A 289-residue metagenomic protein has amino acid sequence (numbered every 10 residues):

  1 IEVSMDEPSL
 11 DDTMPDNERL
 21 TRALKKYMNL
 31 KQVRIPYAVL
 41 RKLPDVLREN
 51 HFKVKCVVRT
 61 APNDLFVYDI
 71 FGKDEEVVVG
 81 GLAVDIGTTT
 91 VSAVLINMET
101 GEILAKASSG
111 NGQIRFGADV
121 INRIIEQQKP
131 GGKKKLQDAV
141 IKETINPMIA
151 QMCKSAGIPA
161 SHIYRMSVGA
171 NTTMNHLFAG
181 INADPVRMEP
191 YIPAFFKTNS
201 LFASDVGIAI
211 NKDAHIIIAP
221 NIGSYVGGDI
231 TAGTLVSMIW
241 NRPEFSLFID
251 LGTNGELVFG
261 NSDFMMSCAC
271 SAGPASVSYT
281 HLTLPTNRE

Functional and structural regions predicted by a protein language model:
I1-A83, T88, T100, Q137 (+4 more regions): Nucleotide/phosphate-binding catalytic cleft detector across ATP-hydrolyzing and phosphate-transferring enzymes
D85, S167-G169, F248-L251, A269: Short beta-strand segments
V91-L95, G255-G260: Short beta-strand scaffold segments in enzyme catalytic cores
E99-K135, S271-A275: Short glycine-rich, Thr/Ser-proximal phosphate-binding strand/loop in the N-terminal lobe of ATP-dependent enzymes
N111, T172, T253-G255, D263 (+1 more regions): Acidic, glycine-rich active-site loops and adjacent beta-strand->loop/helix elements that engage anionic groups
P190-F196, S267-Y279: Gly/Ser/Thr-rich active-site loops/lids in small-molecule metabolic enzymes that frequently grip phosphoryl groups
I249, L257-G260, F264-M266: Acyl-thioester C-C bond-transforming condensing/cleaving domain
T280-E289: Conserved small/polar residues in nucleotide/adenosyl-binding loops
